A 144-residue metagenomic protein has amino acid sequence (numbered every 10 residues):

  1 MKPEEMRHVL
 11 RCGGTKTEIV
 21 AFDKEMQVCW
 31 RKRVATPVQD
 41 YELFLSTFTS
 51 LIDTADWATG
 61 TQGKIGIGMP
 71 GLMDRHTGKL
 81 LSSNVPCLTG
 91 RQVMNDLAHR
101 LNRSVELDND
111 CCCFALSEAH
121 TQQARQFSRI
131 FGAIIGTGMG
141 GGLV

Functional and structural regions predicted by a protein language model:
K2-P3, A58-Q62: Short helix-terminating capping/connector loops at secondary-structure junctions
K2-S46, K79-L80: Short glycine-rich, Thr/Ser-proximal phosphate-binding strand/loop in the N-terminal lobe of ATP-dependent enzymes
E5-R11, K64-G66, E106, I130-I134 (+1 more regions): Short glycine-aspartate micro-motif
K16-E18, C113, G138-G142: Short glycine/serine/threonine-rich phosphate/pyrophosphate-binding segments that cradle anionic phosphate groups
F22-D23, S117, G142-V144: Short beta-strand-to-turn element immediately C-terminal to the catalytic PLP-Schiff-base lysine in fold type I
E42, S46-T49, D53, G63-I65 (+1 more regions): Glycine-rich phosphate-binding loop and adjoining helix at the ATP-binding site of ATP-dependent phosphoryl-transfer
P70: Conserved NAD(P)H cofactor-binding loop of Rossmann-fold oxidoreductase domains
